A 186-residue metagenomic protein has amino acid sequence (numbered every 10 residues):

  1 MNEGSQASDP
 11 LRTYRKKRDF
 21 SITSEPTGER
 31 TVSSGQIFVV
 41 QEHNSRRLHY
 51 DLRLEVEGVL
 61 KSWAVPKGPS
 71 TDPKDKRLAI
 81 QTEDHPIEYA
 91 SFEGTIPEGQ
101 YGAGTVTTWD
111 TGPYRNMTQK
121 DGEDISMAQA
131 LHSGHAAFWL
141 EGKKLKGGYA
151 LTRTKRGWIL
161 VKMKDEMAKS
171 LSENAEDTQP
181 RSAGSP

Functional and structural regions predicted by a protein language model:
M1-P186: A charge-rich, low-complexity, intrinsically flexible signal that marks solvent-exposed coils, linkers, repeats
